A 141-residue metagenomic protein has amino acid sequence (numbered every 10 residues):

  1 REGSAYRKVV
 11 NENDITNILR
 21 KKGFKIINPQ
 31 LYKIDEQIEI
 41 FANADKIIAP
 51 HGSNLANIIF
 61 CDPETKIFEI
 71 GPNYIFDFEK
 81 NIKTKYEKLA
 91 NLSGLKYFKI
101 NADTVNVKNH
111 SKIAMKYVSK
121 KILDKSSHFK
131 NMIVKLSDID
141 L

Functional and structural regions predicted by a protein language model:
R1, I70-P72, A102: Cofactor-binding loop segments of dinucleotide-utilizing enzymes, especially the Rossmann-like FAD- and NAD(P)+-binding
R1-T16, I27-Y32, I75, E79-Y86: Active-site donor-nucleotide binding/catalytic segment of nucleotide-sugar enzymes
E12-I27, Y32, K108, A114 (+1 more regions): Extended, non-globular alpha-helical segments
Q30-E36, S53-N54: Short acidic loop-to-helix transition motifs that present clustered carboxylates
E39-I40: Structural alpha-helical scaffold elements that stabilize or flank donor/cofactor-binding regions in carbohydrate
N43-A90: A donor-sugar binding/catalytic signature common to diverse glycosyltransferases and related nucleotide-sugar
T84-L141: Leloir-type glycosyltransferase catalytic cores
